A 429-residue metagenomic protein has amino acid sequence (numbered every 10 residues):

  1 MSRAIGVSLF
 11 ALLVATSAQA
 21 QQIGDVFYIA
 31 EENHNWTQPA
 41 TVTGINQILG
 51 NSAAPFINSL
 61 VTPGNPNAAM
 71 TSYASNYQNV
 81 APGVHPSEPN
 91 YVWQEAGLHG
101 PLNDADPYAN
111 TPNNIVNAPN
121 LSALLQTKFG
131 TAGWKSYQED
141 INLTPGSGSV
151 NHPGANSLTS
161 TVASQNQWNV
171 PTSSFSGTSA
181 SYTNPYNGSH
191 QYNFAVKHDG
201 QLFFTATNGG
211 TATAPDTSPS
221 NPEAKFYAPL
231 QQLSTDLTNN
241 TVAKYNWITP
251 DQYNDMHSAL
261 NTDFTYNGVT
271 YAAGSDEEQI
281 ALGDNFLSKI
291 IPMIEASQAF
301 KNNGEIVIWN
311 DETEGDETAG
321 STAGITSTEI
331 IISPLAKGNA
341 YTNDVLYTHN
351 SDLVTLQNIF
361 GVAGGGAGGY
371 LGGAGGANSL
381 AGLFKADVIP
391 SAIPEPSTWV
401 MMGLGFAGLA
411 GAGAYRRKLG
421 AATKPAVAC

Functional and structural regions predicted by a protein language model:
M1-A20: Gram-negative bacterial Sec-dependent N-terminal signal peptides
A4-S8, I393-P396, V400: Alpha-helical transmembrane segments
L12, I393-P394, L419: Compositionally biased, low-complexity segments enriched in small residues
A15, G44, N261-D263, A407 (+1 more regions): Hydrophobic alpha-helical membrane context
A20-A392: N-terminal pro-sequences and low-complexity stem/linker regions of secreted or lumenal proteins
E395-Y415: A short, hydrophobic C-terminal helix/tail in secreted or cell-surface proteins
A410-C429: C-terminal membrane-anchoring or membrane-association module
